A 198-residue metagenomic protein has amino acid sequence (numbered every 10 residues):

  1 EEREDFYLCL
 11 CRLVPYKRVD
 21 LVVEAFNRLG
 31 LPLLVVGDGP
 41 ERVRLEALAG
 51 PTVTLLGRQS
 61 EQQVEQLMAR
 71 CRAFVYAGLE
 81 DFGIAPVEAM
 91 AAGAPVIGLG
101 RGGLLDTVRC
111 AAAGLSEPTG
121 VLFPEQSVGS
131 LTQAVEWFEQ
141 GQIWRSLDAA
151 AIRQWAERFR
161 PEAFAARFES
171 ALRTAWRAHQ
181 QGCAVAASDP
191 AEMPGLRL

Functional and structural regions predicted by a protein language model:
E1-L34: Conserved donor-binding/catalytic core segment of Leloir-type glycosyltransferases
V23, G83-V87, L104: Short glycine/serine-rich donor-binding loops of glycosyltransferases
V43-E65: Nucleotide-activated donor-binding/catalytic signature segment of Leloir-type glycosyltransferases, i.e., the conserved
R58, Q66-C71, F168: Short alpha-helical donor nucleotide-sugar binding micro-motif in glycosyltransferases
A69-D81, A94-P95: Acidic donor-binding loop of glycosyltransferase active sites
P95-G100, V108: Short hydrophobic beta-strand element within catalytic cores of glycosyltransferases and related nucleotide-activated
R109-V128, W137-W144: Conserved acidic donor-binding segment of nucleotide-sugar-dependent glycosyltransferases
Q126, Q142-M193: A charged, aromatic-enriched C-terminal amphipathic alpha-helix characteristic of glycosyltransferases across folds
